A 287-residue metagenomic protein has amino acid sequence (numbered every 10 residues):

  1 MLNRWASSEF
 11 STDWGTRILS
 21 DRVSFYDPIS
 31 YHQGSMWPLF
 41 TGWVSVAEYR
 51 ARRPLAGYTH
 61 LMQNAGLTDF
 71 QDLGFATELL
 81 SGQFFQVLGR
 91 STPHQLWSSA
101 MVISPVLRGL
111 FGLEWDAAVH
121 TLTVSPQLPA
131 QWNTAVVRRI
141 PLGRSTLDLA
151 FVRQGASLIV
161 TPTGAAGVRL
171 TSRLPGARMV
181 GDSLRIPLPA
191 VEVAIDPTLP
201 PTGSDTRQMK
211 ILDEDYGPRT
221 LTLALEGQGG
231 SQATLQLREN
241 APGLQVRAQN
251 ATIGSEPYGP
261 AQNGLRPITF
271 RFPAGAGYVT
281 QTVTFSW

Functional and structural regions predicted by a protein language model:
M1-A118, I159, G164-T171, S183-R185: Active-site core of glycosidic bond-cleaving carbohydrate-active enzymes
W37-L39, L142, V152-R153: Broad hydrophobic/π-residue packing in well-ordered secondary structure
V119, T123-A150, L158-W287: Non-catalytic C-terminal accessory domains or segments of carbohydrate-active enzymes
